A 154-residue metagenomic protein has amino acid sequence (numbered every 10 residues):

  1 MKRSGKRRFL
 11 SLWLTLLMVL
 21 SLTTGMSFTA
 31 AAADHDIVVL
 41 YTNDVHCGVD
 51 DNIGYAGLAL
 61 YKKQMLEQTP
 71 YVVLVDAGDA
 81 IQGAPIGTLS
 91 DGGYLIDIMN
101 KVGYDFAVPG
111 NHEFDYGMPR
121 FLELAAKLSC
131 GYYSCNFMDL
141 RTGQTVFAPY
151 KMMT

Functional and structural regions predicted by a protein language model:
M1-R3, T23, S90: Intrinsically disordered, low-complexity segments enriched in small/polar residues
K2-L14: Bacterial N-terminal signal peptides that target proteins for export
L20-H35: Sec-dependent signal peptide cleavage junction
A31-T154: Acidic, metal/ion-coordinating pockets
